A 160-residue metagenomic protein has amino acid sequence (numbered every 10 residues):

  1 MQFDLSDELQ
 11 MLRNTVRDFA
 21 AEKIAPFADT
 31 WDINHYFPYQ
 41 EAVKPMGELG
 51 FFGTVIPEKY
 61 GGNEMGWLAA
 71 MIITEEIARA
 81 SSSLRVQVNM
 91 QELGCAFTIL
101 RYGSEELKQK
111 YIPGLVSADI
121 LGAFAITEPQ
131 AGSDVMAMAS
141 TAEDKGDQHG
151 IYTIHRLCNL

Functional and structural regions predicted by a protein language model:
M1-E8: Intrinsic disorder at enzyme termini
D4, A20, H155-C158: Compositionally biased, low-structure terminal segments
S6, R13, Y36-Q40: Amphipathic, non-membrane alpha-helical segments in soluble helical-bundle scaffolds
E8-E22: A non-catalytic, amphipathic alpha-helix used as a structural packing/dimerization or gating element in enzyme scaffolds
A25-L160: Glycine-rich flavin
